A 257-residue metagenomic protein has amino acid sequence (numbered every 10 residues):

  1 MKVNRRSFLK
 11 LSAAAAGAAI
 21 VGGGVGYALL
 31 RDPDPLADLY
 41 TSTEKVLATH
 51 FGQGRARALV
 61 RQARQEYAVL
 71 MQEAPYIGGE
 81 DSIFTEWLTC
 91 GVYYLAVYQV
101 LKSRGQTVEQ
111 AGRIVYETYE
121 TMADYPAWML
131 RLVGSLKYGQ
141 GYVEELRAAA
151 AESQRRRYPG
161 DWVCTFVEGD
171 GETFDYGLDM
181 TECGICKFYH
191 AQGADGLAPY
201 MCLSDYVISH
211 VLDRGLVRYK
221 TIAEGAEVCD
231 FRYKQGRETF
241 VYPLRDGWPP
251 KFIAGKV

Functional and structural regions predicted by a protein language model:
M1-A16: N-terminal secretory signal peptides and thylakoid transit peptides that target proteins across membranes
K2-N4, G23-G54: C-terminal segment of N-terminal export signals and the immediately downstream linker at the start of the mature
T89-Q192: Amphipathic interaction/junction segments at domain boundaries or subunit interfaces
I185-F188, G236-Y242: Short, charged/polar, Gly/Pro-enriched secondary-structure boundary elements
A198-T221: Conserved short secondary-structure elements within globular domains
E224-E227: Short acidic/glycine-enriched loop/turn segments that link adjacent beta-strands
C229-Q235: C-terminal edge-of-domain segments
D246-V257: Short, cationic low-complexity segments
